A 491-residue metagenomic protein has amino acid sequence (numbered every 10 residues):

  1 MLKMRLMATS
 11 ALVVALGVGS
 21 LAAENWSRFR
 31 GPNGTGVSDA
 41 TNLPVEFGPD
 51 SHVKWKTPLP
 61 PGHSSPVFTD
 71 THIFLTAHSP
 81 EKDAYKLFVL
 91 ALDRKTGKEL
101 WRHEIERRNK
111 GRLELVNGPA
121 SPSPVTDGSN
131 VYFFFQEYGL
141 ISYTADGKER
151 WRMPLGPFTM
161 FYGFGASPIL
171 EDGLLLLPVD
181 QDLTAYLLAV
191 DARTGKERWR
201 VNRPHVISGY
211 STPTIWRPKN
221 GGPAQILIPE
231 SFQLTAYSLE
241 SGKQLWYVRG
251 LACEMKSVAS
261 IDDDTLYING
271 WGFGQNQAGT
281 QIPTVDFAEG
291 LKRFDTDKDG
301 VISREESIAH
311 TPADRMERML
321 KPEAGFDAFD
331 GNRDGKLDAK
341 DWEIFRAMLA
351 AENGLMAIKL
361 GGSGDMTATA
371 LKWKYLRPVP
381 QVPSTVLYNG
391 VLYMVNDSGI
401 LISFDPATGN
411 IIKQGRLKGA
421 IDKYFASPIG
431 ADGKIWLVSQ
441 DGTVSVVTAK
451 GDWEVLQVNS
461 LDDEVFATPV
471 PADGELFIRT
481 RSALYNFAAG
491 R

Functional and structural regions predicted by a protein language model:
M1-M4: N-terminal secretory signal peptides that target proteins for export/translocation
A8-G19: Bacterial N-terminal signal peptides
L21-R491: Noncatalytic, solvent-exposed loop/strand surfaces of beta-propeller-type extracellular/periplasmic domains
